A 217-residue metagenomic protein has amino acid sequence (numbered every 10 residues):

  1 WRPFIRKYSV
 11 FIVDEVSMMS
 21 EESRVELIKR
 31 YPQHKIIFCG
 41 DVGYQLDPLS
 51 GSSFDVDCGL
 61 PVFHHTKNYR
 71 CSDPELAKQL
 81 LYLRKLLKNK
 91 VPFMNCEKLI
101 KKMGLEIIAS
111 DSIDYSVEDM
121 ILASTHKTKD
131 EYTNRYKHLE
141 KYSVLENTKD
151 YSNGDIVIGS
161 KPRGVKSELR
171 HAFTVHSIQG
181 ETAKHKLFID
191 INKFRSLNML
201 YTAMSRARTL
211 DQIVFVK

Functional and structural regions predicted by a protein language model:
W1-K217: Conserved ATP-binding/catalytic motifs of P-loop helicase motor domains
